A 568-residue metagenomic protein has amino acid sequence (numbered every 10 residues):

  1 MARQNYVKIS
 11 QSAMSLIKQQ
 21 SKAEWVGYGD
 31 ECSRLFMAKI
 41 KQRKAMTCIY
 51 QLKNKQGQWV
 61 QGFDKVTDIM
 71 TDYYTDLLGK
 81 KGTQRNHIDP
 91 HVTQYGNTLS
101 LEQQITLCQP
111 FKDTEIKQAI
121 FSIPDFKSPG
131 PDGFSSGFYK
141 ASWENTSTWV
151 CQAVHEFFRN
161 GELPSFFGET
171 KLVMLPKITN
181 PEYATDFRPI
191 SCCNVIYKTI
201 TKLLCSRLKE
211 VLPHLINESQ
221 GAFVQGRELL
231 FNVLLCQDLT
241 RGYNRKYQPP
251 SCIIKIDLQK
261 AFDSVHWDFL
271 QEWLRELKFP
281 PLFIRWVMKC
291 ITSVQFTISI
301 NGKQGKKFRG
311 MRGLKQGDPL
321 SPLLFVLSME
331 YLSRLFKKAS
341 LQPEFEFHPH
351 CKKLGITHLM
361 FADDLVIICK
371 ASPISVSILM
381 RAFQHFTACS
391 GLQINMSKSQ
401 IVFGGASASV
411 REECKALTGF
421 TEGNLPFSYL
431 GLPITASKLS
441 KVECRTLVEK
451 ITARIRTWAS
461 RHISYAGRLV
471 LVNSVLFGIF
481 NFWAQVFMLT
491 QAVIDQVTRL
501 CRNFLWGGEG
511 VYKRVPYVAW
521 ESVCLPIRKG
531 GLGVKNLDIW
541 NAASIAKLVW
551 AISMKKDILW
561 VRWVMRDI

Functional and structural regions predicted by a protein language model:
Y6, G29, F36, L52 (+26 more regions): Mobile genetic element proteins and their domesticated derivatives, centered on retroelements and DNA transposons
I17-K18, K53, K127-F134, F166 (+2 more regions): Conserved catalytic palm subdomain of right-hand nucleotidyl-transferase polymerases, strongest for RNA-directed enzymes
Q20-T185, V195, T199, L425 (+1 more regions): Surface-exposed loop/turn segments and immediately adjacent short secondary-structure elements within folded domains
R85-C108, D113-E115, E162-L163, F167-K171 (+8 more regions): Active-site-proximal segment of RNA-dependent polymerases
Q104, G302, P349, I394-L425 (+2 more regions): Short, conserved micro-motifs composed of acidic
T185-I216, L234, Q259, M311-Q342 (+3 more regions): Conserved pre-motif C helix in the palm subdomain of viral-like polymerases
K260-L277, L314, A362-A388, F403-A408 (+1 more regions): Catalytic palm subdomain of template-directed nucleic-acid polymerases, centered on the conserved carboxylate motif
A362, K415-D495, R499, E509-Y512 (+2 more regions): Basic, alpha-helical interaction scaffolds
